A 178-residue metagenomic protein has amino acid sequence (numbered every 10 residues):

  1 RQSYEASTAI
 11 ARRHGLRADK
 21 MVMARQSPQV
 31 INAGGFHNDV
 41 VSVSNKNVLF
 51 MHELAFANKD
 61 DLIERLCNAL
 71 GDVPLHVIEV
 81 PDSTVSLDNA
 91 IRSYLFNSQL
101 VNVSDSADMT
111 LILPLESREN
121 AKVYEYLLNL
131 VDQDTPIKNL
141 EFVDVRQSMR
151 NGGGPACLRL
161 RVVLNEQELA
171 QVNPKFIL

Functional and structural regions predicted by a protein language model:
R1-L178: The feature marks the mature, well-folded catalytic cores of soluble enzymes
